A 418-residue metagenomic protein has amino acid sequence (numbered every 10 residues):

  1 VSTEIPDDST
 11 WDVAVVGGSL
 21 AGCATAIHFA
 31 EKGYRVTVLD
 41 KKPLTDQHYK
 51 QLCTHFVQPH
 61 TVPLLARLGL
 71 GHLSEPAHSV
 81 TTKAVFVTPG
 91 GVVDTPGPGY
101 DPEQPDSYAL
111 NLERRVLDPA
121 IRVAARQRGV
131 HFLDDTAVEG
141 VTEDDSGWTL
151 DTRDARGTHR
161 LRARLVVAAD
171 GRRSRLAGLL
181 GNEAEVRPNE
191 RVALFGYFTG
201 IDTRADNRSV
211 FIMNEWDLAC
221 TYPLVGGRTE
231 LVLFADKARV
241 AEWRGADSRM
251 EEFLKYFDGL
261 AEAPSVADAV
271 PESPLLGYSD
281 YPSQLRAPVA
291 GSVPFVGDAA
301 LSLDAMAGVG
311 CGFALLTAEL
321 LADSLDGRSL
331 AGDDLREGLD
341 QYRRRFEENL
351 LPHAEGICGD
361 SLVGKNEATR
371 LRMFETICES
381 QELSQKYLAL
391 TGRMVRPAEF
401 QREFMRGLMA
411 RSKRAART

Functional and structural regions predicted by a protein language model:
D8-T10, S79-V80, V85-L179, R187-R191: Conserved N-terminal helical subregion
W11-V38: N-terminal Rossmann-like FAD-binding beta1-loop-alpha1 element of flavoenzymes
G18, D170-G171, L303: Glycine-rich, N-terminal phosphate-binding loop of Rossmann-like dinucleotide-binding domains
A30-C53: Glycine-rich FAD pyrophosphate-binding loop
K50-P89: N-terminal FAD cofactor-binding segment of flavoenzymes
T158-H159, A169-P264: Conserved FAD-binding catalytic core of PHBH/FMO-like flavoproteins
R244-S324, S329-D334: FAD/FMN-dependent oxidoreductases across multiple families
D323-T418: C-terminal helical "tail/cap" subdomain of flavin- and related membrane-associated enzymes
